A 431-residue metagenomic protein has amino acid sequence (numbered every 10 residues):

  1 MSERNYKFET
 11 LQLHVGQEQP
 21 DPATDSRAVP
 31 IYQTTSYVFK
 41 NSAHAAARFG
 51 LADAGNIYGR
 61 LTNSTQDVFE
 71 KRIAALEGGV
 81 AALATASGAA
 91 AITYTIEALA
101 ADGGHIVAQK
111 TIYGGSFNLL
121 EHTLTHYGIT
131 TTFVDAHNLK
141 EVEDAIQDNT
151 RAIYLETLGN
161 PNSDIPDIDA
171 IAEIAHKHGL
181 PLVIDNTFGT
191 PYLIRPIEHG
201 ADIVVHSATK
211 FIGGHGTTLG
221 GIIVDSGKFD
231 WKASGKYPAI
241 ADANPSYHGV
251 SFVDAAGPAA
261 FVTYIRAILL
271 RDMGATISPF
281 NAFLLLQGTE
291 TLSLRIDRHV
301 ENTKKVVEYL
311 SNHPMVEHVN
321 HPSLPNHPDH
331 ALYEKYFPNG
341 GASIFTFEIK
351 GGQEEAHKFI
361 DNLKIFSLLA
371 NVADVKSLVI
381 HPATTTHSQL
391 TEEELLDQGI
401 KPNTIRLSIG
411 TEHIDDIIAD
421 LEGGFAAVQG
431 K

Functional and structural regions predicted by a protein language model:
S2, V80, E121, T130 (+4 more regions): PLP-dependent enzyme catalytic core of the Aspartate aminotransferase-like
S2-E3, P20, A82-H313: Conserved PLP-enzyme active-site core in the AAT-like
S2-N63, K71-R72: N-terminal "arm"/small-domain region of PLP-dependent enzymes with the aminotransferase-like
P20, V38-S42, D230-W231, L292 (+3 more regions): Short, acidic Gly/Pro/Ser/Thr-rich loop/turn segments
N41-T93, G115-H122: Conserved N-terminal alpha-helix of the aminotransferase class I/II PLP-enzyme fold
A54, V80, N281, L285 (+3 more regions): Short amphipathic alpha-helical segments
L158, T187-G189, L324, K350 (+1 more regions): Active-site beta-loop-alpha junctions enriched in small/polar residues
G274, I296, K304, E308-S311 (+2 more regions): Conserved C-terminal alpha-helix-loop-beta "cap" of PLP-dependent enzymes that closes/shapes the active-site mouth
